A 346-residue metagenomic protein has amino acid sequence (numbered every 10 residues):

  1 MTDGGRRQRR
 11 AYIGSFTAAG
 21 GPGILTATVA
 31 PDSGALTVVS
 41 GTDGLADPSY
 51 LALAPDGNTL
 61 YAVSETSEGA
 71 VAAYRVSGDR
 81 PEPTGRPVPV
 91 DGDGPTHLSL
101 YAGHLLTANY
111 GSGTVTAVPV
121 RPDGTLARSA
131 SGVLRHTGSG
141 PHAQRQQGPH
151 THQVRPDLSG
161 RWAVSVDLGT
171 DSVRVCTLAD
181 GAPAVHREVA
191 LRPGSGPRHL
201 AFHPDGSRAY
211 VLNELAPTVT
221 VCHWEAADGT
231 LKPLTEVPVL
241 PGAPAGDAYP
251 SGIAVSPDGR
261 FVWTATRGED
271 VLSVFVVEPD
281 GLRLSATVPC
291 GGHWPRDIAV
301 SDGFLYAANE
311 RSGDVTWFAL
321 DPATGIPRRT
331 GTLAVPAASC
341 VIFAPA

Functional and structural regions predicted by a protein language model:
T2, L45-P55, D91-A102, T137-S159 (+4 more regions): Beta-rich, blade/repeat-based domains predominating in secreted/periplasmic proteins but also intracellular
F16-A18, E65-S67, Y110, V120 (+7 more regions): Short loop/turn segments immediately following the C-termini of beta-strands
A27-G34, Y74-P81, A117-A127, C176-A182 (+3 more regions): Short loop/turn segments immediately following beta-strands, especially the blade-tip and inter-blade linker loops
T37-A102: Blade-loop segments of beta-propeller domains
T37-G44, P83-P89, G132, G138-Q144 (+4 more regions): A short beta-strand motif characteristic of beta-propeller blades
P81-Q153: Asp-box/WD-like beta-propeller blade repeats and closely related beta-sheet repeat scaffolds
R311-T316, R328-A346: Blade-level signature of beta-propeller repeat domains, shared across WD40, Kelch, NHL, RCC1 and BNR/Asp-box propellers
